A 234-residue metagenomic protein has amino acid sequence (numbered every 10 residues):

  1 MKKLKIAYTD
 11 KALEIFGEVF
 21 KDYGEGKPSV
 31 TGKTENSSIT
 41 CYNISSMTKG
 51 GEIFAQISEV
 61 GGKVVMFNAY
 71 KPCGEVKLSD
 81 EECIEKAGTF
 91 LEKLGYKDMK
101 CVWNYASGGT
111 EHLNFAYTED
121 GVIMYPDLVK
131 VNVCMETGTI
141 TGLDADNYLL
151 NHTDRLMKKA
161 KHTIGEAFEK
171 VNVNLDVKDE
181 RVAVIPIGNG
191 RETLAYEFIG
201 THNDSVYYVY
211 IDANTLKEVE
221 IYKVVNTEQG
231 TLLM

Functional and structural regions predicted by a protein language model:
M1-M234: Long, terminal "pre-/pro-" and other extracytoplasmic accessory regions that lie outside the mature folded/catalytic
